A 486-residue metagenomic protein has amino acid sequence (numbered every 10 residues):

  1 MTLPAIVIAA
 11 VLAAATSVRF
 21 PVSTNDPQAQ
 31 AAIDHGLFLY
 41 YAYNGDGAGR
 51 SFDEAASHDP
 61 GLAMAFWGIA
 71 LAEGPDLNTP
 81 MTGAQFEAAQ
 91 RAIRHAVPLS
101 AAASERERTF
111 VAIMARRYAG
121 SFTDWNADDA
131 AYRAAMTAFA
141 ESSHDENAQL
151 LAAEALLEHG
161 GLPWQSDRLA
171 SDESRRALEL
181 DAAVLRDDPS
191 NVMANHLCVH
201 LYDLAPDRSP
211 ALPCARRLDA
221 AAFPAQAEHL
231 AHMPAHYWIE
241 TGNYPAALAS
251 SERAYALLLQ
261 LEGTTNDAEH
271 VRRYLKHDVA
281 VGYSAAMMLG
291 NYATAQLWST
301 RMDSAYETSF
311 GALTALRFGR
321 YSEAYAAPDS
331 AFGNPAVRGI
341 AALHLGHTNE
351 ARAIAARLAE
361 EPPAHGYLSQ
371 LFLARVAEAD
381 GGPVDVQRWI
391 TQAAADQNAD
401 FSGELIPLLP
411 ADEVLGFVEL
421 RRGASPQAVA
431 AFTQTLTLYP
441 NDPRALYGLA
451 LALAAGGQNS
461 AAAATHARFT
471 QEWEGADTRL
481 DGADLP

Functional and structural regions predicted by a protein language model:
M1-A5: Positively charged n-region of N-terminal signal peptides that target proteins for export
I6-T16: Hydrophobic alpha-helical targeting segments used for export or membrane insertion
A14-H144, L151-S190, N195-R217, F223-Q226 (+13 more regions): Short coil/linker segments at helix-helix boundaries
Y283, L289-L358, A379-G381: Long hydrophobic segments that form regular secondary structure
L343-G346, H365-W389, A393, L408-S425 (+4 more regions): C-terminal substrate/ligand-recognition segments
A430-P486: C-terminal non-catalytic interaction modules
